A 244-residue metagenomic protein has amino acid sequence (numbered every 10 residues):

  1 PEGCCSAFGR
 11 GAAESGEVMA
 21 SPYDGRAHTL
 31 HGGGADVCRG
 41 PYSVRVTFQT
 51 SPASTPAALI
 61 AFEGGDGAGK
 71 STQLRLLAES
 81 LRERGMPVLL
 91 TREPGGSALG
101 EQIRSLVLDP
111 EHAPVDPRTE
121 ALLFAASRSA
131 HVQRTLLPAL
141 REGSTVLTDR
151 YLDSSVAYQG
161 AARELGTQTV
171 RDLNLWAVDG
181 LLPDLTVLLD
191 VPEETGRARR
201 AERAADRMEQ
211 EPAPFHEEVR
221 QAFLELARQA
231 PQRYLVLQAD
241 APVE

Functional and structural regions predicted by a protein language model:
P1-M19: Extreme N-terminal basic, low-complexity initiation segments that serve as generic localization/processing leaders
G3-C4, S21, H28-L30, A35 (+1 more regions): Short, low-complexity intrinsically disordered segments enriched in A/P/G/S/L with frequent Arg, especially at protein
Y42-T55, L76-A78, E194-E244: NTP-dependent small-molecule kinase module
F62: Hydrophobic anchor at the beta1->P-loop junction of P-loop NTPases
K70: Conserved lysine of the Walker
Q73: Hydrophobic positions on the alpha1 helix immediately C-terminal to the Walker A/P-loop
R82-V178: ATP-dependent small-molecule kinase phosphotransfer cores that center on conserved nucleotide phosphate-binding segments
S154-E225: A glycine- and Lys/Arg-enriched "phosphate-lid" helix/loop adjacent to the NTP-binding pocket of small-molecule kinases
